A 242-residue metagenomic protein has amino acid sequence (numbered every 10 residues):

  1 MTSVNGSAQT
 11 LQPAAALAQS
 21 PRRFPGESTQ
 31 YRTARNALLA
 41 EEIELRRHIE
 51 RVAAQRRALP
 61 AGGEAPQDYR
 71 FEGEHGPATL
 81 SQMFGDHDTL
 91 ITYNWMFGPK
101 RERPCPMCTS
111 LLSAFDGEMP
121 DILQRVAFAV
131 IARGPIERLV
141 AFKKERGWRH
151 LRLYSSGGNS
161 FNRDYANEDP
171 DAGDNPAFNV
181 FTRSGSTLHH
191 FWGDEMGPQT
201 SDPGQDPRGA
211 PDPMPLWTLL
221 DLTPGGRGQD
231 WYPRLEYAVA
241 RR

Functional and structural regions predicted by a protein language model:
T2-P120, Q124, K144, N159-R242: Non-globular targeting/processing and membrane-anchoring segments
M119-R138, H150-S160: Thiol-based oxidoreductase modules, predominantly thioredoxin-like and allied folds used for disulfide exchange
A141: Short active-site loop/helix that positions an aromatic residue
